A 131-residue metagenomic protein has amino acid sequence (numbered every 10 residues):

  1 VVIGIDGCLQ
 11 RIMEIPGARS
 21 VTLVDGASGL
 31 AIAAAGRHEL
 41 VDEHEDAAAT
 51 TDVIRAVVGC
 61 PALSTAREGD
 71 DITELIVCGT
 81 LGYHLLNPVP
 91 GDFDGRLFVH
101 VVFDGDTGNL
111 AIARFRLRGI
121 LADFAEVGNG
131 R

Functional and structural regions predicted by a protein language model:
V1-R131: Non-catalytic interaction/Regulatory regions outside core domains
